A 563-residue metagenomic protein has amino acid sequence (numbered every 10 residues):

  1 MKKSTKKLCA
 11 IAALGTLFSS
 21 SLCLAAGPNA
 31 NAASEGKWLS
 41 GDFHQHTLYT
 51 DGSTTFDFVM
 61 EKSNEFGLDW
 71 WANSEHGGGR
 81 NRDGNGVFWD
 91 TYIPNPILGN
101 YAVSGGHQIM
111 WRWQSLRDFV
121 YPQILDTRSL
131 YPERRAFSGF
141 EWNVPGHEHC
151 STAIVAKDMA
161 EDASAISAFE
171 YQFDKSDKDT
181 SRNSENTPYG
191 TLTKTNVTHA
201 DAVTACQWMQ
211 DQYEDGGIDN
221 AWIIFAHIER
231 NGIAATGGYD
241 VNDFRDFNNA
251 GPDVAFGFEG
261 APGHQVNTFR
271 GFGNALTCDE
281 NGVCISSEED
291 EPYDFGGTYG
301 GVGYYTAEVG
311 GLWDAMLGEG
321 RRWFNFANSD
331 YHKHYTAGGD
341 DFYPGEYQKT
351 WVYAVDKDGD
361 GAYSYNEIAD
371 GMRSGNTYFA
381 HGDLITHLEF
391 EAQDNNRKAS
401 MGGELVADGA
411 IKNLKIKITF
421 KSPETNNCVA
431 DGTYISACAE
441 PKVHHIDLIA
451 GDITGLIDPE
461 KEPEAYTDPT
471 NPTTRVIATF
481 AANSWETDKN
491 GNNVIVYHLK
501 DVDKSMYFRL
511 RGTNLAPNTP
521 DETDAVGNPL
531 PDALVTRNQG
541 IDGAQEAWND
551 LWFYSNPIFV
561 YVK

Functional and structural regions predicted by a protein language model:
K2-I11: Bacterial N-terminal signal peptides that target proteins for export
I11-S21: Bacterial N-terminal signal peptides
A26-W38, H46, T50, F56-M60 (+6 more regions): C-terminal functional module detector
G27-G237, A307, N328, T519-P520 (+2 more regions): A metal-dependent hydrolase metal-coordination microenvironment
G77-D83, M159-D162, G260-D279, L515-D521: Short, solvent-exposed beta-strand-terminating loops
P145-A163, R230-F256, K333-Y353: Substrate-binding cleft/loops of secretory-pathway carbohydrate-active enzymes
T195-I224, G237-V254, A275-P292, Y304-G320: Histidine/acidic residue-rich metal-binding segments in metalloenzymes
H227-E229, P262, D356: Short, structured patches in soluble enzyme cores that scaffold and shape functional sites
